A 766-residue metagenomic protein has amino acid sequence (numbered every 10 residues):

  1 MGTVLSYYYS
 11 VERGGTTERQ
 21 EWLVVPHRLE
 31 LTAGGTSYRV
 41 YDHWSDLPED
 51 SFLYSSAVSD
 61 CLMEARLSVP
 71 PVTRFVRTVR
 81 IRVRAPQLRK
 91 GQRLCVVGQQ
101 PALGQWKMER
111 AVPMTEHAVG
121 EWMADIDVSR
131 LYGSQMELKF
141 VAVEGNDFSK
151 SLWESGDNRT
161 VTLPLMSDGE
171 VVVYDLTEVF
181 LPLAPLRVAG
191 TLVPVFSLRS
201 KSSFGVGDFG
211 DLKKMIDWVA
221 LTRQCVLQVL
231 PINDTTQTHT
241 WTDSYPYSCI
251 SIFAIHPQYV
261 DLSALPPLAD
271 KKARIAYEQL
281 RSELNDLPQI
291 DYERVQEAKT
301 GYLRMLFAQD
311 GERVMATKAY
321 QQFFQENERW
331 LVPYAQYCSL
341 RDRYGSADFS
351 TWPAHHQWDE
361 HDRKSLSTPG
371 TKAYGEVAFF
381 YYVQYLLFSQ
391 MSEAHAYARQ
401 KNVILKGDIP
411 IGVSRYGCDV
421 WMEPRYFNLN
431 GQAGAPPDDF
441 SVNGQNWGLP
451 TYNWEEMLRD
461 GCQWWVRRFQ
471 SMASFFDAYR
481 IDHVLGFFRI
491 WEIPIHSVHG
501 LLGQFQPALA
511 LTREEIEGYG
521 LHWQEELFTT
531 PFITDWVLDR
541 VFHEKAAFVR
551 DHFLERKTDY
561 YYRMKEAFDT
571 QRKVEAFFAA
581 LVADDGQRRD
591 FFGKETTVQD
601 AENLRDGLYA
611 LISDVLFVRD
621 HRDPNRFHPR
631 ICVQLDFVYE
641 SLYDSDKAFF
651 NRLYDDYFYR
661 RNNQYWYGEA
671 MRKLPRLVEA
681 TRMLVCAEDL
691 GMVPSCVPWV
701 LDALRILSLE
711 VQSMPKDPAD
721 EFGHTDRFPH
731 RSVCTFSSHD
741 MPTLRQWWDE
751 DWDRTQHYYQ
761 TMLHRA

Functional and structural regions predicted by a protein language model:
M1-V4, S10-A33, Q87-Q135, V143-M166 (+1 more regions): Aromatic-rich carbohydrate-binding modules that target alpha-glucans
T36: Catalytic "initiation/cleavage/transfer" segments centered on a nucleophilic residue and adjacent nucleic-acid-engaging
Y41-W44, S51: N-terminal nucleotide-handling cores and adjacent loading/scaffold lobes of large enzymes and macromolecular assemblies
D50-V76, R80, D127-R130, V161-A766: Catalytic cores of glycan-processing enzymes that make or break glycosidic bonds
I81-A85: Aromatic/hydrophobic beta-strand junction motif of beta-rich domains
